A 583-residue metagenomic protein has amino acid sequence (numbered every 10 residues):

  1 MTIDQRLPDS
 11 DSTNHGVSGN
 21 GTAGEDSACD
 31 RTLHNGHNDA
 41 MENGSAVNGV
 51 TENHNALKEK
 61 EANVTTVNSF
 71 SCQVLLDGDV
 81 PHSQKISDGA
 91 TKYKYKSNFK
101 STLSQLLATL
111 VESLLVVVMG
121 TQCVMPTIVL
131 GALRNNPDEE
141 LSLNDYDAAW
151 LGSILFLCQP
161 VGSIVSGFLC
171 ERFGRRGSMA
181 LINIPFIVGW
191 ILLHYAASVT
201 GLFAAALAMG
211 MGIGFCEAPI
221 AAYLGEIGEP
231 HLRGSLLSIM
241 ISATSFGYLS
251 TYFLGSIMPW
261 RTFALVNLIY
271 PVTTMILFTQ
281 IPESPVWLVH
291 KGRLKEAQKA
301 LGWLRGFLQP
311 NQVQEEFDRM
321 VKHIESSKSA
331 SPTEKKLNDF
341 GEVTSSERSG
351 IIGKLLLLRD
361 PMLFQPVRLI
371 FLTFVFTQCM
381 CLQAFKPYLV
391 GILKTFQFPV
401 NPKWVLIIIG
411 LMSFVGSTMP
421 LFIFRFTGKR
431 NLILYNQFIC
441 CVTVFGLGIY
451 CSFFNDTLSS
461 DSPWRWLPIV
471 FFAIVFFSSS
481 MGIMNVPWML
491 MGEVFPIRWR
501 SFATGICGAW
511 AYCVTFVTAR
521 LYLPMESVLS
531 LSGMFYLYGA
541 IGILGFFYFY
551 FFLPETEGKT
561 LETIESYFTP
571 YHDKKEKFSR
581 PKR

Functional and structural regions predicted by a protein language model:
T2-H15, G19-G21, C29-N35, N43-N53 (+3 more regions): Transmembrane-helix signature of 12-pass secondary carriers
G302-F307: TPR/TPR-like (Sel1-like) alpha-helical repeat modules
Q309-E315: Boundary/linker segments of alpha-helical solenoid repeat arrays
E315-E316, L521: A short, aromatic/hydrophobic, helix- or strand-capping loop or linear motif that either lines the entrance/gate
H323-K328: Short, basic alpha-helical nucleic acid-contact segments in DNA-binding proteins and DNA transaction factors
